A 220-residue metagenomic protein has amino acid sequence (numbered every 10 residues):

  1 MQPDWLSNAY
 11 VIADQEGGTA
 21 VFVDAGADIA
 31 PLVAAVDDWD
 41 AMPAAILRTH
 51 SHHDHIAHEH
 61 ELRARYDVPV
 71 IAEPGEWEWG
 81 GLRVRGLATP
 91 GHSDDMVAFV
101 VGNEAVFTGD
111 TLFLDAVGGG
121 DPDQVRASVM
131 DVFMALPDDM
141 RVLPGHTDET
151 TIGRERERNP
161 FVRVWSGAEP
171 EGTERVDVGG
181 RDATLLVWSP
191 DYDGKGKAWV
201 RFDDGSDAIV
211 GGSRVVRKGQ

Functional and structural regions predicted by a protein language model:
M1-W39, A98-G109, D115: Conserved beta-strand hairpin/beta-sheet module of binuclear metal-dependent hydrolase folds, prominently
V11, E76-V101, V106: Core dinuclear metal-dependent hydrolase active-site scaffold
G18-V21, M42-A45, V68, D139-M140: Short active-site oxyanion
I29-E73: Active-site metal-binding motif and surrounding structural segment of the metallo-beta-lactamase
D38-M42, W79-L82, L136: Glycine-rich phosphate-binding loop signature in dinucleotide/nucleotide-binding domains
I46-I56, L87-M96, V142-T150: Histidine-centered catalytic micro-motifs
A57, D115-G120: A short acidic, helix-capping loop that chelates divalent metal ions and anchors anionic groups
A127-R141, T147-Q220: Accessory terminal helices/loops
